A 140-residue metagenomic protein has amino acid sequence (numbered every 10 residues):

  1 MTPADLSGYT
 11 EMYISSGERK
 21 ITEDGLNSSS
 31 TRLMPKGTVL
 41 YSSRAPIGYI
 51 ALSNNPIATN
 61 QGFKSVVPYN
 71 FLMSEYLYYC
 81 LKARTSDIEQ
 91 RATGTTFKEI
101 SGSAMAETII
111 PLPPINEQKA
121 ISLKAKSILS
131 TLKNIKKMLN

Functional and structural regions predicted by a protein language model:
P3-K36, N54, T59: Sequence-specific dsDNA recognition surfaces
S43, I57-K64, G94-I115: A short glycine-rich beta-alpha junction/loop motif
P46-Y49: Short, charged beta-turn/beta-strand-edge "cap" motif at the junction between a beta-strand and an adjacent loop
P56, P68-M73: Ligand-binding loop in jelly-roll beta-barrel domains
F71-Y76, K119: Short, conserved charged micro-motifs
Y76-Y79, T93: Generic long, charged, amphipathic alpha-helical segments
D87, A104-N140: Amphipathic alpha-helical coiled-coil/heptad-repeat segments
